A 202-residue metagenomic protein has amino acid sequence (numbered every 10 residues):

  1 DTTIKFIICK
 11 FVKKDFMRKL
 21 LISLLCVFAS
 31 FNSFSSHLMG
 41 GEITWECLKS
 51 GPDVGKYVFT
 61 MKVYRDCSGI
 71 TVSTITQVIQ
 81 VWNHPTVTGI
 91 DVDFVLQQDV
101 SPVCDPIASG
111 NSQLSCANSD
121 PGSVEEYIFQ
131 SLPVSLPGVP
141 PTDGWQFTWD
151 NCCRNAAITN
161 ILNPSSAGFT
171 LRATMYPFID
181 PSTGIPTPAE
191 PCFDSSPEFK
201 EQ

Functional and structural regions predicted by a protein language model:
D1-M39: Bacterial Sec-dependent N-terminal signal peptides
F34-Q202: Long, compositionally biased, intrinsically disordered segments
